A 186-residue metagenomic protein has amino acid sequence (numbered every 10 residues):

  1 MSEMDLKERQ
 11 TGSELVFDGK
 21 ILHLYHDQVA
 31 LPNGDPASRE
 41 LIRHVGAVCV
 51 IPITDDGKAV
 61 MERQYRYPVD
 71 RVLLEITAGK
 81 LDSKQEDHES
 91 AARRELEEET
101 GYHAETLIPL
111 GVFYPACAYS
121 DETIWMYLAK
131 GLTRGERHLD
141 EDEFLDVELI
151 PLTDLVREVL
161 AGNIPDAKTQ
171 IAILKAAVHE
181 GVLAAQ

Functional and structural regions predicted by a protein language model:
S2-L15: Extended interaction-bearing regions that mediate binding to partners or small molecules
M4-K7, C49-R94, R137: Conserved Nudix-box catalytic region and its N-terminal flanking loop in Nudix hydrolases and closely related
Q10, L24-H26, S38, E62 (+2 more regions): Hydrophobic residues on conserved beta-strands that form the core of alpha/beta folds
G12-C49, D55: Acidic, metal-coordinating catalytic segment for phosphate/diphosphate chemistry, firing primarily on the Nudix
H23-D27, V72, T123-W125, D146: Short beta-strand micro-motifs in enzyme catalytic cores
P32-G34, T54-D56, Y65, K130-R134 (+2 more regions): Short loop segments at secondary-structure junctions
A37, G46-C49, K80-A167: Unchanged
V156-Q186: Long hydrophobic alpha-helical segments typical of transmembrane helices together with their membrane-interfacial
